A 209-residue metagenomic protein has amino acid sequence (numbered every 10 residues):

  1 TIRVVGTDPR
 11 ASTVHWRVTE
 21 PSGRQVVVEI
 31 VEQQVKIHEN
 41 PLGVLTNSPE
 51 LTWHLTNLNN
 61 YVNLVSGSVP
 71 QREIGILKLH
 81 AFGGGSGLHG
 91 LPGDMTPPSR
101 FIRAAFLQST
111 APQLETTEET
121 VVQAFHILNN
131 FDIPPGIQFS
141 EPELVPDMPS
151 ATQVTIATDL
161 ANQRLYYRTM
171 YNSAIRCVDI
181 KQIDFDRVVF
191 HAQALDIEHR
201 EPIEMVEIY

Functional and structural regions predicted by a protein language model:
T1-W53: Structured, non-membrane catalytic/scaffold regions adjacent to prosthetic-group chemistry
A11-S12, P21-G23, V44-Y209: C-terminus-biased signal that marks the final domain/tail of proteins
